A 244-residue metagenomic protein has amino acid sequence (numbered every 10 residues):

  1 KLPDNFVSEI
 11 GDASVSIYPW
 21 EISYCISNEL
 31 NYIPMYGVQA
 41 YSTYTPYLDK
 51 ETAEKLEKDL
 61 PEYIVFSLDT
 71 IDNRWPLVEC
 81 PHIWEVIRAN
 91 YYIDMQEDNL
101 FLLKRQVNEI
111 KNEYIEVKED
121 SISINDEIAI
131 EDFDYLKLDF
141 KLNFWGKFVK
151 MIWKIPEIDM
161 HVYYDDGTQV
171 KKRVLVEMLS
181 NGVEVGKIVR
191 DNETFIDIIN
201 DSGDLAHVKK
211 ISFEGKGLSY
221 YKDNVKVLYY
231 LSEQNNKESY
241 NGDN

Functional and structural regions predicted by a protein language model:
K1-S14, I26-S27, N31, M35-N244: C-terminal luminal/periplasmic domains and tails of membrane-associated envelope-modifying transferases
P19-S23: Short, polar loop motifs at secondary-structure junctions
